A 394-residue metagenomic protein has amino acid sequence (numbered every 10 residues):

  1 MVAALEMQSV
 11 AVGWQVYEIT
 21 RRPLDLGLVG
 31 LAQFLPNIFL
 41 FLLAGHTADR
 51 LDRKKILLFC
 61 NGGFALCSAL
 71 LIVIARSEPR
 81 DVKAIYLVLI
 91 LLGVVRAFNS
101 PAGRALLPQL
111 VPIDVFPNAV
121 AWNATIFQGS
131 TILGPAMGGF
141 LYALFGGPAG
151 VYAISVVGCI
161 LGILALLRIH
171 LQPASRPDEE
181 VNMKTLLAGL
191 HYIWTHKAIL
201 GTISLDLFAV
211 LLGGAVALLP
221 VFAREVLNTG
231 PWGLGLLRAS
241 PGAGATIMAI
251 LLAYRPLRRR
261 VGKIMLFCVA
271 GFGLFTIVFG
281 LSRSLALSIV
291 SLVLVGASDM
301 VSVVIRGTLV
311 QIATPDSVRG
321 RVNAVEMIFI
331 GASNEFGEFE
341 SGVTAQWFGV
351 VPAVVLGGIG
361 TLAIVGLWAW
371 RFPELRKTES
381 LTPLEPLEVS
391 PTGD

Functional and structural regions predicted by a protein language model:
M1-P36, H191-P241: Helix-loop boundary and gating motifs at the non-cytosolic
M1-V2, Q33, L92, N123-F127 (+4 more regions): Structural signature of transmembrane alpha-helices in multi-pass secondary transporters
V12, F98-V111, V301-T314: Intracellular juxtamembrane helix-capping segments at the cytosolic ends of symmetry-related transmembrane helices
Y17, L70-A75, L92, A165-L166 (+4 more regions): MFS-fold secondary transporters
V29, F39-L43, R50, I56 (+9 more regions): C-terminal transmembrane bundle of multi-pass solute transporters/carriers
S77-R80, S130-L164: Helix-loop-helix hairpin linking two adjacent transmembrane segments in secondary transporters
V88-G129: Cytoplasmic helix-loop-helix junction between adjacent transmembrane helices in 12-TM secondary transporters
N99, V157-S175, L367-F372: C-terminal membrane-cytosol helix-exit motif in multi-pass small-molecule transporters
